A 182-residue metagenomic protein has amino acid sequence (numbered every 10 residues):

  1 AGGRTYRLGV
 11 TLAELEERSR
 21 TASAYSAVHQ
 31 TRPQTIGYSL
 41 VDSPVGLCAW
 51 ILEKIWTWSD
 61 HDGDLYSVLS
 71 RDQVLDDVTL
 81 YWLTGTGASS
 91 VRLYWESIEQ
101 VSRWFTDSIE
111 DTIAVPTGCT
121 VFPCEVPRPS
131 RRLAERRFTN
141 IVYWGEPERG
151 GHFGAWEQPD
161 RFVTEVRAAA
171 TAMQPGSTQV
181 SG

Functional and structural regions predicted by a protein language model:
A1-Q34: A catalytic-pocket lid/entrance helix-loop region that shapes and gates access to the active site across common
H29-G182: C-terminal subdomain of alpha/beta-hydrolase-fold enzymes, centered on the catalytic histidine and its supporting
